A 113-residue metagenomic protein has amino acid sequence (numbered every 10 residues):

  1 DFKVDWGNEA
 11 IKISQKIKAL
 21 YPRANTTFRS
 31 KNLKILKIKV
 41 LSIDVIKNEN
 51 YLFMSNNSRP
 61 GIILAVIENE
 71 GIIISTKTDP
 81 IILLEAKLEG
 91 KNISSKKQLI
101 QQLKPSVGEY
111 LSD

Functional and structural regions predicted by a protein language model:
D1-D113: Internal anion-binding site segments
